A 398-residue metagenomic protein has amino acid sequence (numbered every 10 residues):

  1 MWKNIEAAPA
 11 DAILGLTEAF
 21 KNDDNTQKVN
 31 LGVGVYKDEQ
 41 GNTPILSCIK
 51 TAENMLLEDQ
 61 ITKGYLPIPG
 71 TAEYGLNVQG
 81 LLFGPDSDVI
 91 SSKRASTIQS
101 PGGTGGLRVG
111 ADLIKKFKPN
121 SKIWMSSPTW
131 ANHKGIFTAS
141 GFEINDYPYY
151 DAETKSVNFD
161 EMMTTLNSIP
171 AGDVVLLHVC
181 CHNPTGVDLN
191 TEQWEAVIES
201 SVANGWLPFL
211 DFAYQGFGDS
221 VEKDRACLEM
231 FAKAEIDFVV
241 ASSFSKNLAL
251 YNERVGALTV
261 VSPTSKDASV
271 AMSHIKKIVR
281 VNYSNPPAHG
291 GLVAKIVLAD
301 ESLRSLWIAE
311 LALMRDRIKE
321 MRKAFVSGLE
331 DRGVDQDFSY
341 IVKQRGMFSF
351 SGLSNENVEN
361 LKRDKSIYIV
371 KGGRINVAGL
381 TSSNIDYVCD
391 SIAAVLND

Functional and structural regions predicted by a protein language model:
M1-G70, G80, V281, P287 (+1 more regions): N-terminal "arm"/small-domain region of PLP-dependent enzymes with the aminotransferase-like
L31, I144, P208, F238 (+1 more regions): Hydrophobic beta-strand scaffold residues
M55, Q60-G205, G216-F217, R225-L228 (+2 more regions): Conserved core of the PLP fold type I
K93-R94, I341-G346, V370-G373: Short Gly/Ser/Thr- and Asp/Glu-enriched loop/turn motifs at secondary-structure junctions
F212-A213: Conserved Walker B
C227-V270, H274: Active-site PLP attachment segment
M272-G290, V297-V326: Structural signature of PLP-dependent enzymes
I308-D364: Conserved PLP-binding catalytic core of the aspartate aminotransferase-like
